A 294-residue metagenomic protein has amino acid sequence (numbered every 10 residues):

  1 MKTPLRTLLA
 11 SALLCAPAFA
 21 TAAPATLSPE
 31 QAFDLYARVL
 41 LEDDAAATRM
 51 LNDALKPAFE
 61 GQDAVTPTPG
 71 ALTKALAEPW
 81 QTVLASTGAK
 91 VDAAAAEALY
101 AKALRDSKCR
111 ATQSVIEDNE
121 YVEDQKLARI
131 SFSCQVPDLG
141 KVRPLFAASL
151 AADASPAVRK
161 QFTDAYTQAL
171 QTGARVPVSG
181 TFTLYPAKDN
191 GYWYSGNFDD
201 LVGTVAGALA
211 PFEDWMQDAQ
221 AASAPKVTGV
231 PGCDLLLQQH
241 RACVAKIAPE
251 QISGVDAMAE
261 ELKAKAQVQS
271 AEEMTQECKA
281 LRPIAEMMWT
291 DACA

Functional and structural regions predicted by a protein language model:
M1-T21: Gram-negative bacterial Sec-dependent N-terminal signal peptides
S11, R105, I130, G229 (+3 more regions): Secretory pathway export signals and precursors
A23-A95: Core segments of small alpha/beta cavity-forming domains
E30-D34, R38, P231-D234, Q238-R241 (+1 more regions): Solvent-exposed, polar/charged alpha-helical surfaces in well-ordered, non-transmembrane soluble domains, broadly
A71-A96, A248-A294: Compact alpha-helical subdomains of small soluble proteins
A75-P156: Surface-exposed, charged secondary-structure patches
Q125-L127, F132-L139, P225-E260: Short N-proximal segments of mature Sec-exported proteins
P144-K226: Low-complexity, intrinsically disordered terminal/linker segments enriched in charged and Gly/Pro repeats
